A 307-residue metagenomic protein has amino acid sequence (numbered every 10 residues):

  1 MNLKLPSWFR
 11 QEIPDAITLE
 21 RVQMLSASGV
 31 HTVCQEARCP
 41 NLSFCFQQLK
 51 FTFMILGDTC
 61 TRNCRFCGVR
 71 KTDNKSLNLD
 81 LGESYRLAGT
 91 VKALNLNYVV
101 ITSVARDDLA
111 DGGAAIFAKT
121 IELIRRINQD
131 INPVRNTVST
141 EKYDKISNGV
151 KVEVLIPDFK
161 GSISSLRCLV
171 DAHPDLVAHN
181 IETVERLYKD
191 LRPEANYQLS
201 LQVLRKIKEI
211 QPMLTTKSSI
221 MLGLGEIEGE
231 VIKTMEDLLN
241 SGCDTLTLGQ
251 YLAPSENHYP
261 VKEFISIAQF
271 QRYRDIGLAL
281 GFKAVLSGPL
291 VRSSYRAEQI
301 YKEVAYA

Functional and structural regions predicted by a protein language model:
M1-T52, G68, K92-N95, K119-N132 (+3 more regions): Auxiliary Fe-S-binding modules of radical SAM enzymes
N41-A93: Active-site cofactor/substrate anionic-group-binding motifs, chiefly glycine- and Lys/Arg-rich phosphate-binding loops
I55-L56, V154, S287: Small/polar loops that bind or transfer phosphate-bearing groups
D58, P157-K160, G225: Short, surface-exposed acidic/glycine-rich loop or hinge patches that mediate macromolecular interfaces
N63, L109, L187, E256 (+1 more regions): Glycine/Thr-rich phosphate-binding loops of Rossmann-like dinucleotide-binding domains
G68-R86, A93-N136, I146-Q202, K217 (+1 more regions): Core AdoMet radical
T137-E141: Short, low-complexity intrinsically disordered segments enriched in A/P/G/S/L with frequent Arg, especially at protein
